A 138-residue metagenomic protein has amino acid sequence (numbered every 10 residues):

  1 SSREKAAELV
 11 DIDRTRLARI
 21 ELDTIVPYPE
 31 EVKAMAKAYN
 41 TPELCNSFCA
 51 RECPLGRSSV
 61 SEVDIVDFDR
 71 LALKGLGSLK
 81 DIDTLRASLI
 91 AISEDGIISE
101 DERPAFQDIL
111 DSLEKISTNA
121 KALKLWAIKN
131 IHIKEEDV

Functional and structural regions predicted by a protein language model:
S1-R19: Short alpha-helical DNA-recognition segment
S1-S2, P27-E30: Residue-level signal for the short linker/turn that defines the boundary of a DNA-recognition helix
L9, R19-V26, S47: Residues in the recognition helix of alpha-helical DNA-binding motifs
E30-F48: DNA major-groove recognition helix of helix-turn-helix/homeodomain DNA-binding modules
K33, L73-D83, Q107-K121: Generic structural signal for well-ordered, non-transmembrane alpha-helical segments in soluble/cytosolic regions
F48-G77, N130-V138: Short, charged recognition helix plus adjacent turn of helix-turn-helix-like nucleic-acid-binding domains
D64-D67, T84-A105: Acidic, glycine-anchored loop motifs typical of Ca2+
P104-V138: Glycine-rich, aromatic-bearing surface loops/beta-hairpins
